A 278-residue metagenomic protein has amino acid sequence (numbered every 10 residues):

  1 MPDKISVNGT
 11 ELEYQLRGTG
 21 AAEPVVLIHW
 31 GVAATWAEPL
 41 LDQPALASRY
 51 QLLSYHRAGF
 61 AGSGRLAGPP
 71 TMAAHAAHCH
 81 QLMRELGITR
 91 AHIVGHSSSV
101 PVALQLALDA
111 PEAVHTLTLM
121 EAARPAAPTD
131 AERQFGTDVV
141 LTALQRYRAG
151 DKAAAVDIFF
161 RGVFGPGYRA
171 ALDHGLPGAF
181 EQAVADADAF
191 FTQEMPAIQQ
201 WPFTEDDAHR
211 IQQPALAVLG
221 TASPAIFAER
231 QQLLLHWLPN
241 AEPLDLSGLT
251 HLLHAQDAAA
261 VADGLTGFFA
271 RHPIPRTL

Functional and structural regions predicted by a protein language model:
S6-G64, G68, L82: Conserved HGGG/HGGXW glycine-rich cap/lid loop of the alpha/beta-hydrolase fold
G31, T221-S223, G248-T250: Acidic beta-to-alpha connecting loop that harbors the catalytic carboxylate
A74-A91: Conserved acidic catalytic loop of the alpha/beta-hydrolase fold
T89-D130: Conserved hydrolase catalytic core segment
A123-G150: A catalytic-pocket lid/entrance helix-loop region that shapes and gates access to the active site across common
G150-F190: Conserved alpha/beta-hydrolase catalytic His-Asp/Glu region
F180-H236, E242-D245: Conserved serine/cysteine hydrolase catalytic core
N240-L278: Catalytic active-site module of serine/aspartate enzymes centered on a nucleophile-bearing elbow/loop
